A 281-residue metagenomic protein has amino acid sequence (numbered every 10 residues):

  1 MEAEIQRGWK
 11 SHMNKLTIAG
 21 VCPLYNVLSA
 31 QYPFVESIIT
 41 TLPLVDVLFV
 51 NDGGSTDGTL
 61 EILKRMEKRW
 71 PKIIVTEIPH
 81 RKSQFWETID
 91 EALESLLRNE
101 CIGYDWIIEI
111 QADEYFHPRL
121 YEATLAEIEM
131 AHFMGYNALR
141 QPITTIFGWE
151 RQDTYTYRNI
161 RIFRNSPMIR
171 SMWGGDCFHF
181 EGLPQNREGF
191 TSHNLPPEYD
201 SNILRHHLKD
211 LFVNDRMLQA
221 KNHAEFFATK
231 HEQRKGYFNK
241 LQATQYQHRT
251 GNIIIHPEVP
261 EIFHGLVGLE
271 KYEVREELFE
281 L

Functional and structural regions predicted by a protein language model:
M1-M13: Non-catalytic membrane-proximal stalk/linker segments that position and tether the catalytic domains
G8, E87-E94, Y115-L281: Catalytic-site signature of metal-activated, phosphate-bearing donor transferases, centered on the GT-A/GT-A-like
H12, I18-V21, Y25, G58-E109: Active-site-proximal specificity loops/subdomain of glycosyltransferases
L16-C22, T41, D46-N51: Hydrophobic targeting segments
V27-L44: Short, well-formed alpha-helical segments that are part of the catalytic scaffolds of diverse glycosyltransferases
D46-G54, T76-H80: Short beta-strand/loop segment that forms part of the nucleotide-sugar
G53, I110-Q111: Active-site acidic Asp-centered loop
